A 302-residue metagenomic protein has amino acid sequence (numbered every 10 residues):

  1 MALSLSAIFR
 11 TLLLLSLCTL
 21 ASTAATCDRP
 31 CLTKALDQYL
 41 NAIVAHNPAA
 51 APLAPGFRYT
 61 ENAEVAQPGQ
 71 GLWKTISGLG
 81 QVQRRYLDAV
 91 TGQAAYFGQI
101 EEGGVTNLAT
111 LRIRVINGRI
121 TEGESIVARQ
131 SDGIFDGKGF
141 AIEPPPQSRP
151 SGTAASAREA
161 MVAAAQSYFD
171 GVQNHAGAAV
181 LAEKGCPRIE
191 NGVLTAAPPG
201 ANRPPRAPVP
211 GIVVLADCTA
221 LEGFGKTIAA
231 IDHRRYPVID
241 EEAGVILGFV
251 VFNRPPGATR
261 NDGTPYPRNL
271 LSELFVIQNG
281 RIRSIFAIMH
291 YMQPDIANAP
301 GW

Functional and structural regions predicted by a protein language model:
M1-A7: N-terminal secretory signal peptides that target proteins for export/translocation
S4, C18-S22: Short, intrinsically disordered, low-complexity terminal segments
R10-T19: Bacterial N-terminal signal peptides
S22-W302: C-terminal and inter-domain tail/linker signature
